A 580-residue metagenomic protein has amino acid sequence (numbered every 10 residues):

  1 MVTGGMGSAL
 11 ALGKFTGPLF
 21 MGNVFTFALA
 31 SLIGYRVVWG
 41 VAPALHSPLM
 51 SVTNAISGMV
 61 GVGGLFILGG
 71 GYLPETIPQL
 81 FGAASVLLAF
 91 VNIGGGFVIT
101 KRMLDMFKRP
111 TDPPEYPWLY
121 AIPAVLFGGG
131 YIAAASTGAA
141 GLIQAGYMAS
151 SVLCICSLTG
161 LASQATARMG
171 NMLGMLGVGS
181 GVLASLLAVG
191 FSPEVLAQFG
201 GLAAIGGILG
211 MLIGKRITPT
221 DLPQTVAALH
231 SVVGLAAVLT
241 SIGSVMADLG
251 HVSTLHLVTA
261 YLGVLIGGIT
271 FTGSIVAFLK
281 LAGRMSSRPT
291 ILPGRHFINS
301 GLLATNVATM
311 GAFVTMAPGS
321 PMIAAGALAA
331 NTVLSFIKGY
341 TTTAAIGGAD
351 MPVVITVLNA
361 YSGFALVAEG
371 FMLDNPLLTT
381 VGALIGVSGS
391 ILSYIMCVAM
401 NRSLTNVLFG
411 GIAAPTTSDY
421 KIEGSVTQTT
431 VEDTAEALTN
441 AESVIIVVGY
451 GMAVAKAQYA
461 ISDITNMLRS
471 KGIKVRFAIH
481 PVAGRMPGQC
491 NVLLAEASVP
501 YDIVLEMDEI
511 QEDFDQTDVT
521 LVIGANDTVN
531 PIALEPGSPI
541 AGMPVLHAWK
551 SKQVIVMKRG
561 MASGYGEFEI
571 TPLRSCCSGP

Functional and structural regions predicted by a protein language model:
G5, A9, T26-V38, G58-M59 (+13 more regions): Alpha-helical transmembrane segments in multi-pass membrane proteins
T16-S31, S51, Q79, A83-A89 (+5 more regions): Structural signature of hydrophobic alpha-helical transmembrane segments
F25-T26, H46-S57, D112-A121, R168-V178 (+4 more regions): Cytoplasmic-side transmembrane-helix entry/capping segments in multi-pass membrane proteins
G34-S47, G94-F107, C154-T166, G207-V226 (+3 more regions): C-terminal ends of transmembrane helices
L65-L80, M106, G243-V252, V314-S320 (+2 more regions): Transmembrane helix-loop junctions at the membrane interface of multipass transporters and ion channels
I67-T76, V98-I99, A133, T137 (+3 more regions): Transmembrane alpha-helix boundary signature
L384-A441: Membrane-interfacial segments at transmembrane helix termini in multi-pass membrane proteins
I422-C577: Structured cytosolic domains appended to multi-pass membrane proteins
